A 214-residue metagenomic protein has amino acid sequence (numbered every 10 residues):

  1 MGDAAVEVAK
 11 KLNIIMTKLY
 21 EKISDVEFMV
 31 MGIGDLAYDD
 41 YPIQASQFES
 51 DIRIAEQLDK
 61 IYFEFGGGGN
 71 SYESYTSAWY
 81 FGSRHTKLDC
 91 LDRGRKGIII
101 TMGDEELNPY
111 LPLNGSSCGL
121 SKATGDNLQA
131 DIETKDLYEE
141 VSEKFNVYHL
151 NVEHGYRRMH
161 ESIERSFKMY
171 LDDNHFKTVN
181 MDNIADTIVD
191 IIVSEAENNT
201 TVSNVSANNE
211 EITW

Functional and structural regions predicted by a protein language model:
M1-W214: Acidic, low-complexity intrinsically disordered regions
